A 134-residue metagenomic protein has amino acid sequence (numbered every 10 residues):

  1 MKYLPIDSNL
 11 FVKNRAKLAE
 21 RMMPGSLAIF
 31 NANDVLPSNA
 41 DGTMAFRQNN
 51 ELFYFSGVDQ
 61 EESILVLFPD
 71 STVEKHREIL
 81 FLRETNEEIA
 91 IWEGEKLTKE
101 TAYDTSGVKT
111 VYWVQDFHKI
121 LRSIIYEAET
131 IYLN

Functional and structural regions predicted by a protein language model:
M1-N134: A composition/biophysics-driven feature that prefers long, compositionally simple stretches
